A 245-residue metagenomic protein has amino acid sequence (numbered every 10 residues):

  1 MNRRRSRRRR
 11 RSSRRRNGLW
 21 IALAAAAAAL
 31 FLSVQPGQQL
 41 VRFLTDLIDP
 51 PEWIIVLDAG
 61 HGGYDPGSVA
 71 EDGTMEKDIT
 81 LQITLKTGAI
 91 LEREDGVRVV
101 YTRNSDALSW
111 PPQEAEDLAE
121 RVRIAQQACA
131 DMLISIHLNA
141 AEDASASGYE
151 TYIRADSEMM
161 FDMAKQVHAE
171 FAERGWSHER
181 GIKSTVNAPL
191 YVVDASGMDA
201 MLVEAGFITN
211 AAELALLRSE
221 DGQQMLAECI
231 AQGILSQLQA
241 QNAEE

Functional and structural regions predicted by a protein language model:
M1-N17: N-terminal Lys/Arg-rich, disordered targeting/topogenic segments
G18-P36: Hydrophobic membrane-insertion alpha-helices, especially the h-region of bacterial N-terminal signal peptides
P36-I55, H61-M163: Catalytic-core regions of hydrolytic enzymes
Y64-V69, L108-S109, G175-S184, D199 (+1 more regions): Peptidoglycan cell-wall recognition and remodeling modules
L85-G96, Q126-A130, L138, H168-W176 (+2 more regions): Sec-exported extracytoplasmic/periplasmic mature domains
E94-N104, S135-H137, G175-S184, Q241-E245: Surface-exposed patches in mature extracellular/periplasmic domains of secreted proteins
A128, S135, E142, G181-E245: Active-site-adjacent mobile loop/cap segments within catalytic or ligand-binding domains
M159-S184: Active-site-adjacent substrate-binding region of metalloamidase/peptidase-like peptide-processing proteins
